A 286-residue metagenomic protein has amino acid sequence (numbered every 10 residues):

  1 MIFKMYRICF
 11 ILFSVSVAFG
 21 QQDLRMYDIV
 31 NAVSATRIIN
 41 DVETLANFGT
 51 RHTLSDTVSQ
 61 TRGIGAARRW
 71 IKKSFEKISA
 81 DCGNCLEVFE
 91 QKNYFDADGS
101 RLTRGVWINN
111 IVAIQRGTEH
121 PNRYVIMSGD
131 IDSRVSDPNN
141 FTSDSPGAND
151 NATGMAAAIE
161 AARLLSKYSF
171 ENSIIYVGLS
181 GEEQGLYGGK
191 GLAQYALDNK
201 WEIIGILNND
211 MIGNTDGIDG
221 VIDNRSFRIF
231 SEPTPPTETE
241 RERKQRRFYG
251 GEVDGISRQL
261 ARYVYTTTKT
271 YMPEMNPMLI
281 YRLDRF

Functional and structural regions predicted by a protein language model:
M1-Q22: Bacterial Sec-dependent N-terminal signal peptides
L24-V33, R51-G63, A97-L102, N140-N151 (+3 more regions): Second-shell loop/turn segments in exported
R25-I29, V33, R37-N40, T44 (+7 more regions): Extracytoplasmic/secreted proteins, especially bacterial periplasmic and envelope-associated proteins
I29, N40-Q115: A non-catalytic alpha/beta surface segment that caps or lines the substrate-entry region of metallo-dependent hydrolase
R37-N47, L54, E87-E90, N110-I114 (+5 more regions): Structural recognition of the beta-strand scaffold that forms the well-ordered cores of secreted hydrolase catalytic
T50-T53, N93-D98, T118-H120, I131-V135 (+3 more regions): Solvent-exposed loop/turn segments at secondary-structure junctions within structured extracellular/periplasmic domains
K92, Y271-F286: Short catalytic/ligand-gating loop segments at beta-alpha or beta-beta junctions within enzyme catalytic domains
R101-N109, V135, N140-I256: Acidic/histidine-rich catalytic neighborhood of metal-dependent amide-processing enzymes
